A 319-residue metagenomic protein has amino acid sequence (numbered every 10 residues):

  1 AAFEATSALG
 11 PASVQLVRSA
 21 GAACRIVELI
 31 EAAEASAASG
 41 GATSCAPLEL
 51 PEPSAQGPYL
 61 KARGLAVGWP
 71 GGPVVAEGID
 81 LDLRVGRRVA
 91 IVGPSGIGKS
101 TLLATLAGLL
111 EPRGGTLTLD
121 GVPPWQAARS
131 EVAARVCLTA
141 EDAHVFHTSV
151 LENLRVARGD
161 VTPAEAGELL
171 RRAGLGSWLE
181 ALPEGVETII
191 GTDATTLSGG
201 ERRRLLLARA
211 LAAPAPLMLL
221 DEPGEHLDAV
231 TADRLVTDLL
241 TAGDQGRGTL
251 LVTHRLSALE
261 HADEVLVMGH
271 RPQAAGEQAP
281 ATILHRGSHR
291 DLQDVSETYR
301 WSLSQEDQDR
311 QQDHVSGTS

Functional and structural regions predicted by a protein language model:
A2-A32: Cytosolic ends of transmembrane helices, especially the final helix of ABC transmembrane type-1 domains
I30-V89, W125, E168, A242-Q245: Primarily ABC-family ATPase nucleotide-binding module
G40, G246-R247, R255, E260-S319: C-terminal portion of ABC ATPase nucleotide-binding domains
A107: Helix-to-loop junction immediately C-terminal to a conserved catalytic motif
G115-P123, V132: Conserved ABC transporter NBD signature motif
T116, L151-T192, V236-T237, T241 (+1 more regions): ABC ATPase nucleotide-binding domain helical subdomain, centered on the C-loop/LSGGQ "ABC signature"
M218-E222: Catalytic Walker B motif of ABC-type/P-loop ATPase nucleotide-binding domains
